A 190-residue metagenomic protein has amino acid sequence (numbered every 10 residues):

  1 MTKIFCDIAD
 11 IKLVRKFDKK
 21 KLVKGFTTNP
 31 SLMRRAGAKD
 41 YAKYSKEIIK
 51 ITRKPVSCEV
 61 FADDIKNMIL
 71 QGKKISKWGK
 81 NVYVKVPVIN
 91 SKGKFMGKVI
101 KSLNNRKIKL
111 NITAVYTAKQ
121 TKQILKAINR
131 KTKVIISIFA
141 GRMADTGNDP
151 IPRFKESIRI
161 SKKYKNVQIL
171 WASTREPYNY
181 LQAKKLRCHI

Functional and structural regions predicted by a protein language model:
T2, I8-R15, K19-S102, R106 (+1 more regions): Active-site beta->alpha loop and helix N-cap motifs at the rims of alpha/beta catalytic domains
I108-I190: Catalytic alpha/beta core domains of metabolic enzymes, predominantly
